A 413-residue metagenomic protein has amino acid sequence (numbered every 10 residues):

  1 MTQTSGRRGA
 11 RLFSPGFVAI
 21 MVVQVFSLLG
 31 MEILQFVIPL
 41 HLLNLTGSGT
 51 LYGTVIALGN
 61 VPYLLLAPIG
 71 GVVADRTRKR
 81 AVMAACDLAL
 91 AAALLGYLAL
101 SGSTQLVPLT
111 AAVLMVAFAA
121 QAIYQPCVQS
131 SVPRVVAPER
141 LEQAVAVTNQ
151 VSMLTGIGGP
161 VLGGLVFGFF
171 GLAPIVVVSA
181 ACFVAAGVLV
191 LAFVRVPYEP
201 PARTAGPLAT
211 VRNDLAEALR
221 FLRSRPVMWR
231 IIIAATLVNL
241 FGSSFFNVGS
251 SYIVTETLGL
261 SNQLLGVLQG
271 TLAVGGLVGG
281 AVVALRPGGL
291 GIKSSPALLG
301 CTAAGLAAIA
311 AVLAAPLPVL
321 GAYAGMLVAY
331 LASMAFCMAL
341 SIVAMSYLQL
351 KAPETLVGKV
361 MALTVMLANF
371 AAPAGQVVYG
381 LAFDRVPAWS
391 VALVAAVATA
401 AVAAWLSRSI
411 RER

Functional and structural regions predicted by a protein language model:
T2-F17, V196-I233: Juxtamembrane intracellular "pre-TM" segments in multi-pass secondary transporters
A19-Q35, G59-V72, R78-L90, L109-G168 (+7 more regions): Substrate-agnostic recognition of the 12-TM MFS/MFS-like secondary transporter fold
V25, I33-V37, F170-V177, R220-G280: A single, central transmembrane helix in multi-pass transporters
L34-V37, H41, T46-I56, A146 (+2 more regions): Small-residue hotspots at the loop-to-helix junctions and early N-terminal turns of transmembrane alpha-helices
L42, V73-A74, V166-F167, R286-P287 (+1 more regions): Interfacial helix-cap and linker-helix signal at transmembrane-aqueous boundaries of multi-pass secondary transporters
L65, V82, R223, S250-R413: C-terminal transmembrane bundle of multi-pass solute transporters/carriers
A89-Y97, A117, C182-A186, C301-I309 (+1 more regions): MFS 12-TM fold signature
V107-F118, Q143-A202, G270, A324-L327 (+2 more regions): Hydrophobic alpha-helical transmembrane segments
